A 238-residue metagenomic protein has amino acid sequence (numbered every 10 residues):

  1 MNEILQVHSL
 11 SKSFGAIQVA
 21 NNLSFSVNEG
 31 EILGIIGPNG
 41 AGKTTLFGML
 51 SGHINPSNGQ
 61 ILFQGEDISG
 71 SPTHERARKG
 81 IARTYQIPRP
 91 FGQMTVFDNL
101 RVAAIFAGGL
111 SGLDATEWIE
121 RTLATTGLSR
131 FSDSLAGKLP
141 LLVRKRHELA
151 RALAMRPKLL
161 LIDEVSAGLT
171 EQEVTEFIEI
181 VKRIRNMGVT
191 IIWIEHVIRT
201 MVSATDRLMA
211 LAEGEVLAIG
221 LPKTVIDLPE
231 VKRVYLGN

Functional and structural regions predicted by a protein language model:
N2-N238: Glycine-rich phosphate-binding loops of nucleotide-dependent enzymes
